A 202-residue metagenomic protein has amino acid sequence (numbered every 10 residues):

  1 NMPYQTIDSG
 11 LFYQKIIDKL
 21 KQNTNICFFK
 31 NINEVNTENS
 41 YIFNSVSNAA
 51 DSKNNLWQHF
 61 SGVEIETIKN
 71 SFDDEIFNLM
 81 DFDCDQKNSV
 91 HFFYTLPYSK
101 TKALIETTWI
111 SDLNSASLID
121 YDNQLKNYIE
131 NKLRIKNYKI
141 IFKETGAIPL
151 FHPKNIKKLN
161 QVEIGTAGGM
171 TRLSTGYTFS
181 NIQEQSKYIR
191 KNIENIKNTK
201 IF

Functional and structural regions predicted by a protein language model:
N1-K19: Dinucleotide-binding Rossmann-like beta1-alpha1 core, especially the glycine-rich loop that anchors the ADP
M2-Q5, W109-S115, T175: Short histidine-centered catalytic/ligand-binding loop motif
Q14-K139, P149-K157: Predominantly flavin-linked oxidoreductase catalytic cores and closely associated redox partners
W57, L173-Y177: Aromatic-anchored, charged helix-turn/loop surface patch used as a conserved interaction hotspot
T95, K100-K102, K158-S174: Short FAD-binding loop at a beta-strand-to-alpha-helix junction that anchors the flavin cofactor in diverse
L125-E130, T178-I196: An active-site-proximal "capping" alpha-helix that borders the catalytic cofactor pocket
I140, L150-K154, K187-F202: Active-site-proximal substrate-binding core of FAD-dependent oxidoreductases
I141-I148, T166: Catalytic cores of enzymes that engage adenine nucleotides and/or redox cofactors via long glycine-rich, Lys/Arg/His
